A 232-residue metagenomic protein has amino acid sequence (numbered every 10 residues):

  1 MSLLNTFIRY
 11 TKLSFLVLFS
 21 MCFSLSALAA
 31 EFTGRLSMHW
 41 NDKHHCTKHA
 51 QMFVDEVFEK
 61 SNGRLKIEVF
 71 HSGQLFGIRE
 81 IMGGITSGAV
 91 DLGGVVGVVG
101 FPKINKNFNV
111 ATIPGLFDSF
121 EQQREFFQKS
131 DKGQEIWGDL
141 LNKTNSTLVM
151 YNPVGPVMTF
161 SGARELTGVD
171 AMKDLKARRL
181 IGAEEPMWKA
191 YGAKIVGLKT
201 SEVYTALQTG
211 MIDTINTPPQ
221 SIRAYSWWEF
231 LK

Functional and structural regions predicted by a protein language model:
S2-F15: Bacterial N-terminal signal peptides that target proteins for export
F23-A29: Sec/Tat signal peptide C-region and signal peptidase I cleavage site
R35-M52, S72-F76, I222: Extracytoplasmic "Venus flytrap"
K43-E68, G182, P186: Short, polar/charged alpha-helical segment
V54-D55, D91, V96-V196, W227-F230: Contiguous mixed-secondary-structure segments that line small-molecule binding/active-site clefts of soluble domains
G63-L65, I81-V95, A193-I195, T209-T217: Alpha-to-beta junction loops
V69-G83, E165, L180-A183, I195-T209: Short helix-initiation/N-cap motifs at beta->coil->alpha
G97, A183-E185, K194-K232: Pocket-lining segment of extracytoplasmic ligand-binding domains
